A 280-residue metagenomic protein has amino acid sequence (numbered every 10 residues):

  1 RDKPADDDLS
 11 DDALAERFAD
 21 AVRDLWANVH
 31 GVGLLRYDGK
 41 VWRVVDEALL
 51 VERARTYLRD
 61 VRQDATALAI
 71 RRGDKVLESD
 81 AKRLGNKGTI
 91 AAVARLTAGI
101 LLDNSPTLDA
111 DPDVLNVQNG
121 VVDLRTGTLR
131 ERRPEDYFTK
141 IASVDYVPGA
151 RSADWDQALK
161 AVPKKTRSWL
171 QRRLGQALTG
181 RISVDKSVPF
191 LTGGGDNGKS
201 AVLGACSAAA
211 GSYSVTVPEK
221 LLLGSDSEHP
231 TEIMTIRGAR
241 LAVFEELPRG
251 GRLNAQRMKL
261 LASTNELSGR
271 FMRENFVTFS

Functional and structural regions predicted by a protein language model:
R1, S214-E219, R252-A255, L267-M272: Acidic/polar loop patches that form or flank catalytic/metal-binding clefts of enzymes that bind anionic ligands
R1-A142, T264, G269-R270, F279: Intein modules and their embedded homing endonuclease domains
A13, L49, W169, A201 (+1 more regions): Charged, alpha-helix-enriched surfaces in structured cytosolic catalytic cores of large nucleotide-utilizing machines
L25-A48, R55, T107-D109, V114-R240: P-loop NTPase catalytic core of nucleic-acid-dependent motor ATPases
G180, A208, S212, R249 (+1 more regions): Short, well-ordered loop/turn and helix-capping segments at boundaries between secondary-structure elements and domains
G193-G195, C206, E246-G251, F271-R273: Active-site proximal loops enriched in glycine and acidic residues that flank catalytic Cys/His/Asp and coordinate
T231-R237, R270-S280: AAA+/SF3 P-loop NTPase mechanochemical coupling elements
G238-S263, F276-V277: Conserved AAA+/SF3 P-loop NTPase catalytic/coupling segment centered on the Walker-B
